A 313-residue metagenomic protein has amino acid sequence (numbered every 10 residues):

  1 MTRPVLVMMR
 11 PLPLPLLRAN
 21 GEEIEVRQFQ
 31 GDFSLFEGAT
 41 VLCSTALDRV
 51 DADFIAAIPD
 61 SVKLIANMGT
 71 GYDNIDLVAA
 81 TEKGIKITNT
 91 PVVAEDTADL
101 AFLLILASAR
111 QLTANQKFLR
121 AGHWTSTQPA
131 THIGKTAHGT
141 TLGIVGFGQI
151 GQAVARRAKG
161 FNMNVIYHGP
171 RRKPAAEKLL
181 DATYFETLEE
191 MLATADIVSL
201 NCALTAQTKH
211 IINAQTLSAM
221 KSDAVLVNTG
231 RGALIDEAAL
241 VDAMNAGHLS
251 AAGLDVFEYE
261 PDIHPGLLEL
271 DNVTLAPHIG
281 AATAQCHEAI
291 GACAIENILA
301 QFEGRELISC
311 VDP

Functional and structural regions predicted by a protein language model:
M1-T45, F302: N-terminal glycine-/charge-rich "phosphate-binding" loop or analogous flexible N-terminal tail
L16, N89-L100, T127-I133, E260-P313: C-terminal helix-to-coil terminal segments
T40-R120, G134: Phosphate/diphosphate ligand-binding glycine-rich loop within oxidoreductases
V50-A52, R172-G266: Rossmann-like adenosine-cofactor binding region
I58-L64, K83-I85, M163, S222-A224 (+1 more regions): A short helix->loop->beta-strand "cap" motif at the edges of active sites that frequently abuts
A98-K117, T140, R156-M163, C293-A300 (+1 more regions): Oxidoreductase and adenylate-handling cofactor-binding alpha/beta cores
Q116-A153: Glycine-rich NAD(P)-binding loop of Rossmann-like domains
G160-K178: NAD(P)-binding Rossmann-fold cofactor-contacting core
